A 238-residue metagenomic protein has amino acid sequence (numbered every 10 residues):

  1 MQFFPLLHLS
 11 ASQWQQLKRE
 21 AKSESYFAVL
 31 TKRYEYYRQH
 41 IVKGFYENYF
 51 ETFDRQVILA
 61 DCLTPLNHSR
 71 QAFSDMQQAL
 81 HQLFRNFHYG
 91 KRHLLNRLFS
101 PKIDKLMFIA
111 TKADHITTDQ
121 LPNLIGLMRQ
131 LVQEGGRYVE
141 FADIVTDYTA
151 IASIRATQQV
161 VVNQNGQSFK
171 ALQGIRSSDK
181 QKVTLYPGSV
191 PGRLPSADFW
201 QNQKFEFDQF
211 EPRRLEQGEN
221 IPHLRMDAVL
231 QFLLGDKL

Functional and structural regions predicted by a protein language model:
M1-K102, T117, G135-G136, A152-A156 (+1 more regions): Switch- and interface-adjacent substructures of P-loop NTPase systems
D54, K102-K105, D143-T146: Short glycine-/polar-rich loops that comprise or flank the Walker A/P-loop and associated switch/sensor motifs
S69, D119-L121, Q159-N163: Short conserved micro-motifs at the rims of enzyme active sites and ligand-binding pockets
Q78-H81, G126-Q133, V160-V190: Acidic, Ser/Thr-rich peripheral helices and adjacent loops at domain boundaries
D104, I109-I116, Y148-V160: Short, conserved secondary-structure transition motifs
H115-E140: GTPase G-domain guanine-specificity segment
E134-G136, I144-D147, I154, G174-I175: Conserved P-loop NTPase catalytic core
